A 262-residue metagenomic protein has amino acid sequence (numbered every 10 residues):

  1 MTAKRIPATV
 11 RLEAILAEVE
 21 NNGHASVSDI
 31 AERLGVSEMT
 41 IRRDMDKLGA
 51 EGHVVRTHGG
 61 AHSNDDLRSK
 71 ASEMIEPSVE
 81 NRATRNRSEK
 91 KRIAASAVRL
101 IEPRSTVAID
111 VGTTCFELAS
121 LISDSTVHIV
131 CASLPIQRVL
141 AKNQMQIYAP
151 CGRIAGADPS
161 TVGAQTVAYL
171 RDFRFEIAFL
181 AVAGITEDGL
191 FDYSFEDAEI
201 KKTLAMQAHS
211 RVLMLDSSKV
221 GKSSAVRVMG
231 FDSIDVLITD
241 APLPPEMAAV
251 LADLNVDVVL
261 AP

Functional and structural regions predicted by a protein language model:
T2-L34, M39, R43-V107, A119-D124 (+2 more regions): HTH-adjacent hinge/linker in prokaryotic transcriptional regulators
T2-S28, G35-E38, A50, R56 (+1 more regions): Conserved phosphate- and dinucleotide-binding cores of soluble alpha/beta proteins, encompassing both enzyme active
V107, V111-T113: Glycine-rich N-terminal segment of FAD-binding domains in flavoprotein oxidoreductases, spanning the beta-loop-helix
T114-L118, V220-S223: Short glycine/serine/threonine-rich phosphate/pyrophosphate-binding segments that cradle anionic phosphate groups
H128-I129, I177: A residue-level structural signature of the nucleotidyltransferase/glycosyltransferase Rossmann-like core
